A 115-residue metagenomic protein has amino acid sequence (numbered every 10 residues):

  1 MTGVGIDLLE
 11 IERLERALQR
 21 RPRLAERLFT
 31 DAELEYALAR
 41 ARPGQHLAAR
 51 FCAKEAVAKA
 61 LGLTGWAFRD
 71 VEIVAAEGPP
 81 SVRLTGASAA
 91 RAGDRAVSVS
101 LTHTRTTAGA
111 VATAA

Functional and structural regions predicted by a protein language model:
M1-A115: Core catalytic alpha/beta fold that binds nucleotide/phospho-ligands
